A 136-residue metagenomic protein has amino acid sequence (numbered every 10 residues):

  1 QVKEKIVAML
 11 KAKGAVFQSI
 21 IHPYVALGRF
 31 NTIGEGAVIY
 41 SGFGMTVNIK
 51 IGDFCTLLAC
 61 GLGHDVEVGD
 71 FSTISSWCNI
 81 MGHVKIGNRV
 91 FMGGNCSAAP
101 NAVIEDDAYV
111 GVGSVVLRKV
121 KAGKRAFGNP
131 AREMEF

Functional and structural regions predicted by a protein language model:
Q1-H22: Phosphate-bearing ligand-interacting subdomains that bind or position ATP/ADP/UDP/GDP/NAD(P) or nucleotide-linked
K3-I6, V120, F136: Short glycine-/acidic-enriched loop or helix-start segments at secondary-structure transitions that form or flank
S19-M134: Structural signal for interior beta-strand "rungs" in well-ordered beta-sheet cores of soluble enzyme domains
